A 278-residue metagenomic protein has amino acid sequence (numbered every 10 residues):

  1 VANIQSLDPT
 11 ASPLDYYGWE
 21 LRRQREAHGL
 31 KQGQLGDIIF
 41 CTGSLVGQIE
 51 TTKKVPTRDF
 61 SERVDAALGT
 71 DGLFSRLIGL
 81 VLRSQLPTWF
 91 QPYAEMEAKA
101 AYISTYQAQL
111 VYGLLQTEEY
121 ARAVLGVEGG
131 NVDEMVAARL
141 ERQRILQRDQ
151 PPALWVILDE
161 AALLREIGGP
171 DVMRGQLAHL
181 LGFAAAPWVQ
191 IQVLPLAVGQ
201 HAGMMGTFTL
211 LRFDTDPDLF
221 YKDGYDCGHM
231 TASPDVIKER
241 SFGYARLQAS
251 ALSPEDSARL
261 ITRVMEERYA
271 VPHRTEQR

Functional and structural regions predicted by a protein language model:
V1-V81: Basic, Lys/Arg-rich alpha-helical nucleic-acid-recognition elements, primarily the DNA-binding modules of transcription
N3-Q5, L14-Y17, K31-G36, L82-S84 (+4 more regions): Short hydrophobic/aromatic-rich motifs at helix boundaries and adjacent loops
V46, Q85-P87, M204-M205: Short secondary-structure transition/capping segments
T57-R63, A94-T105, P151-I157: Short N-terminal helix-initiation segments at or just after the protein's N-terminus
S75-Y106: Short, charged recognition helix plus adjacent turn of helix-turn-helix-like nucleic-acid-binding domains
Y106-R278: Hydrophobic protein-protein interaction segments
